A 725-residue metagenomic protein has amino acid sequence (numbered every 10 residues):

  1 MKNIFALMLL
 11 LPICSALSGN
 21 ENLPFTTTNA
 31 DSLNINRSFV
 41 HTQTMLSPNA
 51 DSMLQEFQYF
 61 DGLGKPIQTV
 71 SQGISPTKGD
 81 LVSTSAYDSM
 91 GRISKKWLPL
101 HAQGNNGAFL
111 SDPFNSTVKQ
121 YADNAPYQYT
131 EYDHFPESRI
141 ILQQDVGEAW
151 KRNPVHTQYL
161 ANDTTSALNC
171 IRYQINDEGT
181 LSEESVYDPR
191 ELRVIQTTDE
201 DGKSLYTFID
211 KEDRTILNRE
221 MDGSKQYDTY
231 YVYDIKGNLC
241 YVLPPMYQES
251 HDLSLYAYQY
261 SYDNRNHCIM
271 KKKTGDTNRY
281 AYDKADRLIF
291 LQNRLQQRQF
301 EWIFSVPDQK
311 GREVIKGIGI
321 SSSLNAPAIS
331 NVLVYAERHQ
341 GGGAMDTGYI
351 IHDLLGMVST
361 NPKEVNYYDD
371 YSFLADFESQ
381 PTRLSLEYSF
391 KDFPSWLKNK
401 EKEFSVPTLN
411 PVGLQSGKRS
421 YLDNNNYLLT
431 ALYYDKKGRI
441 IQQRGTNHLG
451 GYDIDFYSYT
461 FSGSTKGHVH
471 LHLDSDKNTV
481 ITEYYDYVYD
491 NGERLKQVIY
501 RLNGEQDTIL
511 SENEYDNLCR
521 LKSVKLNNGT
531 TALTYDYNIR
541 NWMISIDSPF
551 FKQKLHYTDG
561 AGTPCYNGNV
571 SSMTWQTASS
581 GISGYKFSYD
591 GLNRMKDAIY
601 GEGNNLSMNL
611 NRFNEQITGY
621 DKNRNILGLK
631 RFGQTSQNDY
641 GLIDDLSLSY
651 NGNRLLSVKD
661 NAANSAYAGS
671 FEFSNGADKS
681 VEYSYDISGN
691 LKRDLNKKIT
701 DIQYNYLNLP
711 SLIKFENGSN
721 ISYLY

Functional and structural regions predicted by a protein language model:
M1-L23: Bacterial Sec-dependent N-terminal signal peptides
G19-L695, I699-Q703, L709-K714, N720-Y725: Beta-strand elements of repeat-based all-beta scaffolds
